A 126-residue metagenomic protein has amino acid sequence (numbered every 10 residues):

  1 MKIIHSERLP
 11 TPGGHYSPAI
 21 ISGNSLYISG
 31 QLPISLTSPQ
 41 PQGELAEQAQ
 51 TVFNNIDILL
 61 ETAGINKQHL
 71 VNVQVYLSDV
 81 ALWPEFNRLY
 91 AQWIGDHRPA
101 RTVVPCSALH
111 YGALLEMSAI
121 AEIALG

Functional and structural regions predicted by a protein language model:
M1-N54, I58-V71, L77-G126: N-terminal presequence-like segments and the immediate start of the first folded domain
